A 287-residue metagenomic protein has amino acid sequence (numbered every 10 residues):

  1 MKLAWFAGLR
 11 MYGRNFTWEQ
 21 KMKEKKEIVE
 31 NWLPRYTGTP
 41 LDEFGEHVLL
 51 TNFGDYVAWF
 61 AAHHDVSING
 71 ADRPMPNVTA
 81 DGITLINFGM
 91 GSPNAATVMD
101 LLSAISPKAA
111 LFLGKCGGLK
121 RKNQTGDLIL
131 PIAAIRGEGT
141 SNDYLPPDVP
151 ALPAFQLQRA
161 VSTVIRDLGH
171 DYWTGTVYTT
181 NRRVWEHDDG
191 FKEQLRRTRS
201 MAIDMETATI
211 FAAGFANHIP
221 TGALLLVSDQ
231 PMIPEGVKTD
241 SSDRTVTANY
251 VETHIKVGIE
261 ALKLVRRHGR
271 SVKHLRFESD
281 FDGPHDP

Functional and structural regions predicted by a protein language model:
L3-F6: Cationic, low-complexity basic patches in intrinsically disordered or flexible, solvent-exposed regions
G8, Y12-R159: Metabolite-binding pocket within alpha/beta catalytic cores that recognizes anionic/polar moieties
I68-D72, G169-G175, V265-E278: Flexible, glycine/charged-enriched surface loops at secondary-structure junctions
K108-A109, M201, P220: Short acidic/polar active-site loop segments enriched in Thr and Asp
L152-T198: Active-site rim beta-loop-alpha module in soluble metabolic enzymes
A208-V246: Zn-dependent metallopeptidase/amidohydrolase metal-coordination segment
I233-P287: His/Asp/Glu-rich mid-to-C-terminal helical/loop segments that flank catalytic regions of hydrolases
